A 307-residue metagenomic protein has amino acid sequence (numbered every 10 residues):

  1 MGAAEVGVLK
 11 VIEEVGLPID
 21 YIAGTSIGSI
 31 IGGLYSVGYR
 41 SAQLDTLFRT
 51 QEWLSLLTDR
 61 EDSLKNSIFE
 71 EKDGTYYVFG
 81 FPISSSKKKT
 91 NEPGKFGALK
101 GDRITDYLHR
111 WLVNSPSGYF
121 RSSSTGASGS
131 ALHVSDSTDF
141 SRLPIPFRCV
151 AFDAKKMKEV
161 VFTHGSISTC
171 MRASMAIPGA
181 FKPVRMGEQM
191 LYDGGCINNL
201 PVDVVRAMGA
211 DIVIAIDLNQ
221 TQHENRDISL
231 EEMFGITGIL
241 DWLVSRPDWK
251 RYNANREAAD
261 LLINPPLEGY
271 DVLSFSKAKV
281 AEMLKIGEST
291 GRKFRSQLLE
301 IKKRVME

Functional and structural regions predicted by a protein language model:
M1-T25, G33-E307: Patatin-like phospholipase
